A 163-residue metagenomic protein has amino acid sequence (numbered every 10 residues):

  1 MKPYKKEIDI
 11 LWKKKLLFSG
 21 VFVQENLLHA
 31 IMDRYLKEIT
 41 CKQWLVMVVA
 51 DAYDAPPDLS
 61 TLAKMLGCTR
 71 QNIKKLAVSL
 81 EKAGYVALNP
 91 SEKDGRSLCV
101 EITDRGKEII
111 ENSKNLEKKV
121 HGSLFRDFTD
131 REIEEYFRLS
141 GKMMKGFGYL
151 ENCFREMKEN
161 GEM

Functional and structural regions predicted by a protein language model:
M1-D9, R131-M163: C-terminal regulatory/oligomerization modules of transcriptional regulators
M1-E38: N-terminal leader segment of winged-helix/HTH proteins
L16-S19, V48-V49, S140: Hydrophobic alpha-helical segments that form the core of small-molecule binding pockets and/or dimer interfaces
Q24, L28-M32, L66, I109-F128 (+1 more regions): Alpha-helical linker/hinge and terminal dimerization helices associated with HTH transcriptional regulators
H29-Q71, A83: N-terminal helix-turn-helix DNA-binding core of bacterial DNA-binding proteins
V78-G141: Charged, amphipathic alpha-helical coiled-coil/dimerization segments
